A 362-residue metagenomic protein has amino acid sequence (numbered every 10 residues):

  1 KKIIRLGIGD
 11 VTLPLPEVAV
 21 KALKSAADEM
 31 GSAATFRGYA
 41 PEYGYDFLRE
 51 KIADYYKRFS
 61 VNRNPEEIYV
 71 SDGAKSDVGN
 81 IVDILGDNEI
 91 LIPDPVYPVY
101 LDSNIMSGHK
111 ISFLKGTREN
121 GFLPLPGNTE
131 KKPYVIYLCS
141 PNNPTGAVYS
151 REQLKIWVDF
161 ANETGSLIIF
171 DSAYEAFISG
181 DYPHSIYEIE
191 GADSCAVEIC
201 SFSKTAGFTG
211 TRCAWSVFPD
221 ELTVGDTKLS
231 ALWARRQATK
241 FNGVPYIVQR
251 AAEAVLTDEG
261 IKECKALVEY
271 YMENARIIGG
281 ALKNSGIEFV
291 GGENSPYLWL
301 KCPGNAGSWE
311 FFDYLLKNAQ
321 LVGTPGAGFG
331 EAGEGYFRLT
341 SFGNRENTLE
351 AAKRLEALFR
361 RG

Functional and structural regions predicted by a protein language model:
K1-D72, V255-D258, G362: N-terminal small-domain helix-loop-helix segment of the aminotransferase-like
A34-F160, E175-I189: Conserved core of the PLP fold type I
D54, N62, L91, N305 (+3 more regions): PLP-dependent enzyme catalytic core of the Aspartate aminotransferase-like
S107, E163-T164, S285, A319 (+1 more regions): Helix C-cap/helix->beta junction micro-motif
G191-E269, R276, G280, F359: Conserved core segment of the aminotransferase class I/II
Q249, E253, V268-G279, F289-C302 (+1 more regions): Conserved glycine-rich beta-strand-loop-beta hairpin in the small C-terminal domain of fold type I
